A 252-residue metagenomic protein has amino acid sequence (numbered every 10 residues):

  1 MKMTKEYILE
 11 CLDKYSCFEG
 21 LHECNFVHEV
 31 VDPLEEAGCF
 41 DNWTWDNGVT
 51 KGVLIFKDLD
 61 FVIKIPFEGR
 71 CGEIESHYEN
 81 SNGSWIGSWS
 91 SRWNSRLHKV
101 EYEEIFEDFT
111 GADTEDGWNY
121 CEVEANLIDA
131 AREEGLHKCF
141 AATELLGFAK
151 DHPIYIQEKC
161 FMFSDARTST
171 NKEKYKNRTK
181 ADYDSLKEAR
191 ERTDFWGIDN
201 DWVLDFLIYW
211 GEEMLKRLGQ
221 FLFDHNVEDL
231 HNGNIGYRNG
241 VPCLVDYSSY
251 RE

Functional and structural regions predicted by a protein language model:
K2-G83: ATP-binding glycine-rich phosphate-binding loop
K2-K5, T193-K216, R238-N239, V245 (+1 more regions): Helical subdomain adjoining the active site within ATP-dependent kinase catalytic cores
K5, L9-L12, V31, E35 (+4 more regions): Residue-level detector of alpha-helical secondary structure
V49-A131: ATP-binding glycine-rich loop module of kinase domains
I55-F56, F148, L230, Y237: Generic beta-strand structural signal
F61, A141, Y155, N226 (+1 more regions): Protein kinase-like catalytic core scaffold
H98-G211: Conserved structural core of kinase catalytic domains
F223-E252: Catalytic activation segment of kinase domains across protein kinase-like and atypical kinase folds
